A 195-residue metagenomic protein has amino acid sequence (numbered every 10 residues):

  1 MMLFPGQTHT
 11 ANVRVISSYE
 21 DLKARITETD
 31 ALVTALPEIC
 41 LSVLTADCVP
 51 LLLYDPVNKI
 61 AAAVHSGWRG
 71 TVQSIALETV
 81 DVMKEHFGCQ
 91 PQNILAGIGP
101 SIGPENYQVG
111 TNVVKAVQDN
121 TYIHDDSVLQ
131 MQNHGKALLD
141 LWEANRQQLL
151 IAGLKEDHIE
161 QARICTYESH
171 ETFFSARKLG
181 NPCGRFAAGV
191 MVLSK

Functional and structural regions predicted by a protein language model:
M1-K195: Active-site microenvironment for binding and transforming phosphate-containing groups
